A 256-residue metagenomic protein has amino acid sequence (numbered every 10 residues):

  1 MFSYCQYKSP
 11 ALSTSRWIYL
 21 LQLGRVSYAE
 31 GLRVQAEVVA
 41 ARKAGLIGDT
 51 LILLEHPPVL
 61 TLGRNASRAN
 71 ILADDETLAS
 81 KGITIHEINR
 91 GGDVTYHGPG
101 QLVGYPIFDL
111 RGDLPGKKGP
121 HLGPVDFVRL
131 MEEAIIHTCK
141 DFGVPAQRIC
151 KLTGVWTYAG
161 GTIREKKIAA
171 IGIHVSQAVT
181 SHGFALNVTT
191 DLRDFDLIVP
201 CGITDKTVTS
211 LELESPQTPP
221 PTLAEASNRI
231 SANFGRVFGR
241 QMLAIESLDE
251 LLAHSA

Functional and structural regions predicted by a protein language model:
M1-E165, Q217-P221, E225, E250-A256: N-terminal lobe of the biotin/lipoate ligase/transferase fold
D109-R111, H174, N187-T189, E214: Solvent-exposed residues in well-ordered beta-strands and their adjoining turns, especially edge/terminal strands
A159, V175-Q177: Short, low-complexity Ser/Thr-rich regulatory SLiMs
I168-I171: Histidine/acidic-rich helix-loop-helix segments that form or flank divalent-metal centers in metalloenzyme catalytic
Q177-L192: Conserved phosphate/anionic-ligand binding catalytic regions in large, soluble enzymes, centered on
R193-A256: C-terminal accessory segment of soluble enzyme catalytic cores
